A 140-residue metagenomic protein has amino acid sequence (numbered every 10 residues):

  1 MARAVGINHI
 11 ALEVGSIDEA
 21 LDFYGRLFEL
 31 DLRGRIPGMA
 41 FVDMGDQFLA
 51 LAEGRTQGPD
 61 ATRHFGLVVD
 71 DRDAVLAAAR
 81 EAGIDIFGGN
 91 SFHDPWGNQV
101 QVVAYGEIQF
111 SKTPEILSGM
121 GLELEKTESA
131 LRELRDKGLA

Functional and structural regions predicted by a protein language model:
A2-V5, A11-L49: Core segments of cupin and vicinal oxygen chelate
I7-V14, D43, T56-A82, I86-N98: Vicinal oxygen chelate
E19, R26-L30, G54, A77-I84: Intrinsically disordered, low-complexity segments enriched in polar/charged residues with Gly/Pro, especially when
A20-D22, V69-A74, T127: Short, positively charged
L30-R63, Q99-G106: Conserved short beta-strand elements that form part of the metal-binding/catalytic scaffold of enzyme active sites
A50, D73-V75, F110: Residue-level signal for secondary-structure boundary sites
A77-A140: Vicinal oxygen chelate
